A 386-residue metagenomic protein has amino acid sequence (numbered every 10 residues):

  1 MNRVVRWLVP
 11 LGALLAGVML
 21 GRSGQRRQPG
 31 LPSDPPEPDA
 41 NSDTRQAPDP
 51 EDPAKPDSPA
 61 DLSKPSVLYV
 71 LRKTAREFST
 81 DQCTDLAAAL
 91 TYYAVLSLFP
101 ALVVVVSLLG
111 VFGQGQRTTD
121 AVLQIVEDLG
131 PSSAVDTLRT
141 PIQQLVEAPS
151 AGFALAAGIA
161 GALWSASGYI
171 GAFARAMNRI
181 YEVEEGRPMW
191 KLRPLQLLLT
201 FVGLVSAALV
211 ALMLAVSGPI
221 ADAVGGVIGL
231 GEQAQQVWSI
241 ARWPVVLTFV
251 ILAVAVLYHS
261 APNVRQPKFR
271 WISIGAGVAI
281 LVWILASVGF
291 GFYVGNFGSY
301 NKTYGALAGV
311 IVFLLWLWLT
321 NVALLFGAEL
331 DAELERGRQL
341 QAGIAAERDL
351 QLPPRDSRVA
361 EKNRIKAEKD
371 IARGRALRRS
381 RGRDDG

Functional and structural regions predicted by a protein language model:
M1-G386: Membrane-embedded alpha-helices and immediately adjacent juxtamembrane helical segments in alpha-helical membrane
